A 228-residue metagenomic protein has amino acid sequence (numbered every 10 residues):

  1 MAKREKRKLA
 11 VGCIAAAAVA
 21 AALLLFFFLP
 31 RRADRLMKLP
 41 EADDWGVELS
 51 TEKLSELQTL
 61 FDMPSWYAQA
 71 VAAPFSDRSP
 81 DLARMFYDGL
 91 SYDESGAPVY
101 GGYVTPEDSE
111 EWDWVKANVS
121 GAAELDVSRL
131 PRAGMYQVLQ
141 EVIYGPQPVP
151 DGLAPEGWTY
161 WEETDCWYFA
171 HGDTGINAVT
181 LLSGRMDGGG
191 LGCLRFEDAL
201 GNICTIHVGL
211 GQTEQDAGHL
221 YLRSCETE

Functional and structural regions predicted by a protein language model:
M1-E52, L57, Q212: Gram-positive cell-envelope targeting signals
D34-K38, W45-V47, G201-E228: Short beta-strand edge/turn micro-motifs at domain boundaries
M37-C166: Core segments of small alpha/beta cavity-forming domains
P98, V104, F196, C225-T227: Short beta-strand element of the conserved SAM-dependent methyltransferase core
Y160-I206: Acidic, glycine-rich flexible loop segments
